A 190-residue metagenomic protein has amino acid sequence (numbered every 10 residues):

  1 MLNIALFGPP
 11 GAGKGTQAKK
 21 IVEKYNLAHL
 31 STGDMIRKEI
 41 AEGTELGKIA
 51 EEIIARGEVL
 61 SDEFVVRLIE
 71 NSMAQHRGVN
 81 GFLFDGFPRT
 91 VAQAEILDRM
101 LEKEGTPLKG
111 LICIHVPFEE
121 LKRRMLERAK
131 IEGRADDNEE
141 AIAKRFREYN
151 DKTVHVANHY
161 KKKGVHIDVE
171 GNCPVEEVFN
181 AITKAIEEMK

Functional and structural regions predicted by a protein language model:
M1-K190: Glycine-rich phosphate-binding loop of ATP-dependent small-molecule kinases
